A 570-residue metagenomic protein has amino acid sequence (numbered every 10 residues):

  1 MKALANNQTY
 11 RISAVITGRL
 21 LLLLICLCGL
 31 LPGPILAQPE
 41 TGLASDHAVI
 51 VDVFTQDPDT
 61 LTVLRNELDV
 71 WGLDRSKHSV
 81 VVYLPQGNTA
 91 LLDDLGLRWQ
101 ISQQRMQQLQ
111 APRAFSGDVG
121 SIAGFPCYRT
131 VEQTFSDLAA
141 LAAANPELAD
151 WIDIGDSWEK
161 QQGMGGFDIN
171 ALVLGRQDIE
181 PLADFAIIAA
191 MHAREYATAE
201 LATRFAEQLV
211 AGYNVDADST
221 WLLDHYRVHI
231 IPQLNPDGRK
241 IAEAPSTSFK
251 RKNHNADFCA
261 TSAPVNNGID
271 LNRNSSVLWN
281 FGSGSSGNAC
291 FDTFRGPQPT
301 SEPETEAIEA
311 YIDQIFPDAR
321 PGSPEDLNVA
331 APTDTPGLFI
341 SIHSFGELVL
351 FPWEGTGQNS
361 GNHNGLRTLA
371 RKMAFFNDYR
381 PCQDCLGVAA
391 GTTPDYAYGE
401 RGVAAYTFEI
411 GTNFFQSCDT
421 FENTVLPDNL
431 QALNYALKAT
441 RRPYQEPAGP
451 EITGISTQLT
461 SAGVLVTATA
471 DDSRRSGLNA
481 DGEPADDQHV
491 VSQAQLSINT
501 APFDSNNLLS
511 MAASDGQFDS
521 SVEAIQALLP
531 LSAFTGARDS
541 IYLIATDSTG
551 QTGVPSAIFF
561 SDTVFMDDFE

Functional and structural regions predicted by a protein language model:
M1-T17: N-terminal secretory signal peptides that target proteins for export/translocation
R19-P32: Bacterial N-terminal signal peptides
A37-N479, E483-Q493, S497-L509, E523 (+2 more regions): M14 metallocarboxypeptidase catalytic domain recognition
N506-F518: Solvent-exposed serine/threonine-rich low-complexity stretches and specific carbohydrate-binding patches
D567-F569: Ser/Thr-rich, Pro/Gly/Ala-heavy low-complexity intrinsically disordered linkers and tails of secreted extracellular
